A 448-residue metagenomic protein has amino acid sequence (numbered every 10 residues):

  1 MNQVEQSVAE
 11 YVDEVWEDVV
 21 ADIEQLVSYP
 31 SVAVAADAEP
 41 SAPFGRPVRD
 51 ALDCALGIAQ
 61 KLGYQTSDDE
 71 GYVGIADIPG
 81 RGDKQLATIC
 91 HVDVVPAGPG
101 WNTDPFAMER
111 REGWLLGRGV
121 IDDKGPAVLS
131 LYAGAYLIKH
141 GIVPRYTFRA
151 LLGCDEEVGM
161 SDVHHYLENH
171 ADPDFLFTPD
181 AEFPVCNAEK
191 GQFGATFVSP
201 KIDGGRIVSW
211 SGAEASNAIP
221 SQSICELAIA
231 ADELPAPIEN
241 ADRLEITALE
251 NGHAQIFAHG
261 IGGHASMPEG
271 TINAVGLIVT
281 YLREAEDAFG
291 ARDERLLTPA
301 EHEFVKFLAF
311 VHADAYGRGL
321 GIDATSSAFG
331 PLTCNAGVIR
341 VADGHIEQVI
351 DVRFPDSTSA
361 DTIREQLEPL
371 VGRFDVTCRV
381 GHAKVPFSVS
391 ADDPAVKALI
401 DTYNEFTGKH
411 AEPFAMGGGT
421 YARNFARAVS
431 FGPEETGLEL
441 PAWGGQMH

Functional and structural regions predicted by a protein language model:
N2-I89, V94-A97, H345-V349, I363: N-terminal helical capping/dimerization or prosegment-like subdomains of hydrolases acting on amide or phosphate bonds
Y11, P30, A254-F257, A342 (+1 more regions): Zn-dependent metallopeptidase/amidohydrolase metal-coordination segment
V19, L56, P268-E294, K409 (+1 more regions): His/Asp/Glu-rich mid-to-C-terminal helical/loop segments that flank catalytic regions of hydrolases
K84-L152, V158, N169, D174-F175 (+1 more regions): Active-site metal-coordination/substrate-binding segment of hydrolases, especially metallo-dependent peptidases
V94, H264-A265, P355, G417-R423: Glycine-rich phosphate/pyrophosphate-binding beta-alpha loops
E157, H164-D356: Midchain, well-structured core segments that form catalytic/ion-binding scaffolds
V341, I346-G418: Substrate-recognition/cap regions that form aromatic- and gly/pro-loop-enriched pockets for small-molecule ligands
